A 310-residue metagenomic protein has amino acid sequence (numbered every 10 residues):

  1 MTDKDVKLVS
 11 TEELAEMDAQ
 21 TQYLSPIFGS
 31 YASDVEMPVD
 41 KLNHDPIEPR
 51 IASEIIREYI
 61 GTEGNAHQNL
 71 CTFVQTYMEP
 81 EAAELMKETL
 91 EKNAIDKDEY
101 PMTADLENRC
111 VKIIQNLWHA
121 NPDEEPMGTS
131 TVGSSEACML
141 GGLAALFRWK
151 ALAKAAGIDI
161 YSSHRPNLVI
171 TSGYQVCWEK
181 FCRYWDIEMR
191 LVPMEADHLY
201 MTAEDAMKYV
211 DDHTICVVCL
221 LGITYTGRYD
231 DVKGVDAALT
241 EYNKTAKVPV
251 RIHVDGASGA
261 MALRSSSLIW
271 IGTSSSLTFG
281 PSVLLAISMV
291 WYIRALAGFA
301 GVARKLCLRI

Functional and structural regions predicted by a protein language model:
M1-P126: N-terminal entrance/gating region of PLP-dependent enzymes' catalytic architecture
T11, D18, Q22, G133 (+1 more regions): Conserved PLP-enzyme active-site core in the AAT-like
A94-M102, P126-G133, P166, I223 (+1 more regions): Conserved aromatic-histidine-acidic binding/catalytic patches
